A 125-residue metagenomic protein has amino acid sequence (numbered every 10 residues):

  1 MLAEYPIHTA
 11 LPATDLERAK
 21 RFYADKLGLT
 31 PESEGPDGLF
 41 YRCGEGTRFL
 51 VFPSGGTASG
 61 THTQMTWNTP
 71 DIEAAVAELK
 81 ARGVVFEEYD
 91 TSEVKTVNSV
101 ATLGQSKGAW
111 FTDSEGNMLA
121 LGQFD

Functional and structural regions predicted by a protein language model:
M1-L2, W67, V76-D125: Vicinal oxygen chelate
M1-R18, H62-M65, G122-D125: N-terminal beta-strand motif that seeds the catalytic metal site of vicinal oxygen chelate
A3, A10-R48, G55, A74: Core segments of cupin and vicinal oxygen chelate
D15, D71, D113-E115: Acidic active-site catalytic centers that drive phospho-/nucleotidyl reactions and related ester hydrolyses
G35, T61, T102-Q105: Exposed loop/turn and edge beta-strand positions of beta-sandwich/beta-sheet ligand-binding modules
R48-V51, L121: Broad, structure-driven detector of short, well-ordered beta-strand segments within folded domains
G55-T57, F124: Short polar/acidic secondary-structure junctions
T57-P70: Helix-adjacent hinge/juxtasegments
